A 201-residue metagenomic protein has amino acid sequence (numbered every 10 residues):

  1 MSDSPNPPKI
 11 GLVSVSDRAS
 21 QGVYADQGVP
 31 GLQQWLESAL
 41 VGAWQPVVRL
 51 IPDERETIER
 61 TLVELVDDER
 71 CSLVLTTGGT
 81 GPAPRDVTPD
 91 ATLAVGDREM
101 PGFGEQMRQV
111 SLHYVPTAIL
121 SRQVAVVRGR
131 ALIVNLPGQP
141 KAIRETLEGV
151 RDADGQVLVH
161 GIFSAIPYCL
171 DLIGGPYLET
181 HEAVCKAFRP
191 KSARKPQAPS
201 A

Functional and structural regions predicted by a protein language model:
M1-A201: Non-catalytic beta/alpha edge segments that cap or flank active sites
